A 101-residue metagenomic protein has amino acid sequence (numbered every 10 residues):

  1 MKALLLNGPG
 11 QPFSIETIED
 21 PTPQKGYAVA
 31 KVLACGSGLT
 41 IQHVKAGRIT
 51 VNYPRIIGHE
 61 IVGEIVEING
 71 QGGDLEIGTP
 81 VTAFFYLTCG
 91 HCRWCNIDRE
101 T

Functional and structural regions predicted by a protein language model:
M1-K2: Extreme N-terminal starter segment of soluble prokaryotic enzymes
Q11-I15, L39-T40: Short N-terminal binding/cap micro-motifs at the start of the first secondary-structure element
T17-E19: Generic structural detector for well-ordered beta-strands
P21-G36, K45-N96: Glycine-rich beta-strand-centered segment in the early N-terminal region that forms part of a ligand/cofactor-binding
T101: Short, non-ligating residues that shape and space the ligands of small metal-coordination modules and catalytic
